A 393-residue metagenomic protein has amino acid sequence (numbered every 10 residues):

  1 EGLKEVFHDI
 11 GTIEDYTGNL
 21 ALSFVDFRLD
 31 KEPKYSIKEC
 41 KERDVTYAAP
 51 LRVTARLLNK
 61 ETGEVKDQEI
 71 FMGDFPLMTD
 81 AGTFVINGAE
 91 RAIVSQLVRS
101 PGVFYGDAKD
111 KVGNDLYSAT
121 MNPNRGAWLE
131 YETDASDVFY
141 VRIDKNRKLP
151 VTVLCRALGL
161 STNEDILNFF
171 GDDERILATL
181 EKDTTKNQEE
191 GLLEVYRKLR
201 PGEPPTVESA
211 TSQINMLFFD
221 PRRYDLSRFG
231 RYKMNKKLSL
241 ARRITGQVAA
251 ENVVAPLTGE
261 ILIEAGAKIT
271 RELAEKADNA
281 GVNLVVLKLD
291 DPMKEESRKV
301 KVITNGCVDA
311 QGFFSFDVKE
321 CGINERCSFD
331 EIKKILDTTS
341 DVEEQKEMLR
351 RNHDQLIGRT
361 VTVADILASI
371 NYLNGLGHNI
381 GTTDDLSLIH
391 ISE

Functional and structural regions predicted by a protein language model:
E1-L388, S392: N-terminal non-catalytic structural scaffold regions of very large proteins
